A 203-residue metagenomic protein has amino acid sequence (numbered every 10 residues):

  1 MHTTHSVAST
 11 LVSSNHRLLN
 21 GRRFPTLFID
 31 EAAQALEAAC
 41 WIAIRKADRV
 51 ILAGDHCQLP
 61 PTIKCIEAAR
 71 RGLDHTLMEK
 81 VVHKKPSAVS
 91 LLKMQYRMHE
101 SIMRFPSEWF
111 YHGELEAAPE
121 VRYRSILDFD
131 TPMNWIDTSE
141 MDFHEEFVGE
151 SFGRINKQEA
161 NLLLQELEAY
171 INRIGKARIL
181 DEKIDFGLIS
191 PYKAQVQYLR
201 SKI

Functional and structural regions predicted by a protein language model:
M1-S14: Conserved two-lobed SF2 helicase motor
V12-I203: Conserved helicase motor core of SF1/SF2 NTP-dependent helicases
